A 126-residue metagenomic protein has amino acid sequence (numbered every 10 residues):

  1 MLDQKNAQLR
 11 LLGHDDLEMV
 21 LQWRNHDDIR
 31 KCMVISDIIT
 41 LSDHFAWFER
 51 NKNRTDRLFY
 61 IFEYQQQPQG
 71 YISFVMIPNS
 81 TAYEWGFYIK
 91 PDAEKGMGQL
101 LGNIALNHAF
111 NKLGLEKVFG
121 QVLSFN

Functional and structural regions predicted by a protein language model:
M1-I38: A short, well-structured alpha-helix characteristic of acyl/acetyltransferase catalytic modules
M19, D43-A46, L100, I104: Alpha-helical elements of Rossmann-like donor-binding domains used by nucleotide-donor carbohydrate transfer enzymes
D37-A93: Acetyl-CoA-dependent GNAT
K95-A109: Conserved acetyl-CoA-binding loop-helix of GNAT-fold acetyltransferases
K112: C-terminal active-site-capping segments
E116: Short acidic/polar active-site loop segments enriched in Thr and Asp
F119-N126: Conserved beta-strand-loop-alpha-helix junction that forms the acyl-donor binding cleft
